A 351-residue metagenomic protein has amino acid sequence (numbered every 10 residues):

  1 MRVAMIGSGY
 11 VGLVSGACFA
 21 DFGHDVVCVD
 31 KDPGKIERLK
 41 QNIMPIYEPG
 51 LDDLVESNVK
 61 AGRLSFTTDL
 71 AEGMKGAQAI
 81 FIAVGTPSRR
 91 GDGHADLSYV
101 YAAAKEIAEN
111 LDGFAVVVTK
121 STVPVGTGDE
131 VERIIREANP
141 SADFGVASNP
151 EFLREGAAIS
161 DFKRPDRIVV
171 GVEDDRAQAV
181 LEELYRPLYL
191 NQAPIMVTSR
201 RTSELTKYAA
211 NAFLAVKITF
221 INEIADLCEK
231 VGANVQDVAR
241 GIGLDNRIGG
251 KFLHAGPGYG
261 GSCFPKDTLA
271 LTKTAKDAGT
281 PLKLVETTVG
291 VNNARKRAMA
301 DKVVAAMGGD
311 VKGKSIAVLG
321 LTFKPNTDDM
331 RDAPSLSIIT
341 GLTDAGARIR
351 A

Functional and structural regions predicted by a protein language model:
M1-A351: Structural/interface elements that position substrates and couple domains in central-metabolism enzymes
